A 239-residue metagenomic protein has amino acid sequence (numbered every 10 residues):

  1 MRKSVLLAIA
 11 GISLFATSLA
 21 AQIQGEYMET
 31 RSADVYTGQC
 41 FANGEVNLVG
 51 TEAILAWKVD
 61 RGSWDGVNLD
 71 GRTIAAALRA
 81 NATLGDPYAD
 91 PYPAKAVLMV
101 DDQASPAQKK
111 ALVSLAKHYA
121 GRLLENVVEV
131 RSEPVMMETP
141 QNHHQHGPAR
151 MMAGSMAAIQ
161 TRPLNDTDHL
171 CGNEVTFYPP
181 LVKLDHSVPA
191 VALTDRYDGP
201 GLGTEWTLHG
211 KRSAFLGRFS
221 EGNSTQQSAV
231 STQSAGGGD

Functional and structural regions predicted by a protein language model:
M1-I9: Bacterial N-terminal signal peptides that target proteins for export
L6, C40, G62-W64, S105 (+1 more regions): Generic "edge-of-domain/loop-turn" microfeature
A8-I9, A16, A21, A153: Generic detector of low-complexity/intrinsically disordered segments and short hydrophobic N-terminal stretches
G11-A16, N223-D239: Short, basic, low-complexity termini and linkers enriched in Ser/Thr/Gly/Pro that act as targeting/leader peptides
A21, M28, V182-H186: Folded, disulfide-stabilized extracellular/luminal domains of secretory-pathway proteins
Q22-V100: N-terminal Sec/ER secretory leader and immediately downstream segment of secreted/extracellular precursors
R31, G38, H169, A229-T232: Secreted/extracellular small peptides and ectodomain modules produced from precursors
M99-F219: Mature, soluble, non-transmembrane domains
